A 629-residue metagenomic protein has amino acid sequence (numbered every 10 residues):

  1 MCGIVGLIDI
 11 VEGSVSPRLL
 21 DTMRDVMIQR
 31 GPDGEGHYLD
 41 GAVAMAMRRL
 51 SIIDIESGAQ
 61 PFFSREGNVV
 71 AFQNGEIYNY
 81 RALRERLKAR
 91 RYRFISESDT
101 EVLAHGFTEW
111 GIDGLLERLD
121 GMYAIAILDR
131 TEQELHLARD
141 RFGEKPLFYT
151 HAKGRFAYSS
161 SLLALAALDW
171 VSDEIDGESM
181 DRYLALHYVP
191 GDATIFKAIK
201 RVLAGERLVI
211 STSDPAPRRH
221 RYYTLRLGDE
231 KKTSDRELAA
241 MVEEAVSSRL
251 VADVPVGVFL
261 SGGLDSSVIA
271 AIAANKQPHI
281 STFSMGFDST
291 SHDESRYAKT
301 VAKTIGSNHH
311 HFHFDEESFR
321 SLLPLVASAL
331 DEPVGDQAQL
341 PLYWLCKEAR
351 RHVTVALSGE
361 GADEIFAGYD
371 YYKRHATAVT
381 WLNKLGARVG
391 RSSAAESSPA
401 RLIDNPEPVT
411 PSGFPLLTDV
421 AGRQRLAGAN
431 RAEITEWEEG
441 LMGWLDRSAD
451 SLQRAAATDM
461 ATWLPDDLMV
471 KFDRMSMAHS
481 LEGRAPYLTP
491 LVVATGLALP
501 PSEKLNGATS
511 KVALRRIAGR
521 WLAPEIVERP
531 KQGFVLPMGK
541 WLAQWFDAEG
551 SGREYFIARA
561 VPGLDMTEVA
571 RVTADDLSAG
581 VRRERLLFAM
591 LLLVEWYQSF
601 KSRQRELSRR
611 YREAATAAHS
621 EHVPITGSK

Functional and structural regions predicted by a protein language model:
M1-I4, D21-T22, A167, D176 (+6 more regions): Adenosyl-5′-phosphate
M1-L330, L342, C346, G519-R520 (+7 more regions): Cysteine-centered catalytic environments shared across enzyme families
H37-L39, P146-Y149, V268-A271, I365 (+5 more regions): Generic hydrophobic alpha-helical membrane-span motif
D99-V102, A124, D363-E364, V389-S393: Conserved A3 ("GATE") glycine/threonine-rich loop of ANL adenylate-forming enzymes
P324-S328, R350, K373-R374, W541-A543: Short low-complexity, flexible loop/linker segments enriched in glycine and/or proline with clustered acidic
E332-D336: Acceptor-substrate binding/catalytic loop of class I
V353-Y369: Short acidic/histidine-rich active-site segments
I365-S392: A mobile, often basic/glycine-rich helix-loop segment that functions as the active-site lid/recognition loop
